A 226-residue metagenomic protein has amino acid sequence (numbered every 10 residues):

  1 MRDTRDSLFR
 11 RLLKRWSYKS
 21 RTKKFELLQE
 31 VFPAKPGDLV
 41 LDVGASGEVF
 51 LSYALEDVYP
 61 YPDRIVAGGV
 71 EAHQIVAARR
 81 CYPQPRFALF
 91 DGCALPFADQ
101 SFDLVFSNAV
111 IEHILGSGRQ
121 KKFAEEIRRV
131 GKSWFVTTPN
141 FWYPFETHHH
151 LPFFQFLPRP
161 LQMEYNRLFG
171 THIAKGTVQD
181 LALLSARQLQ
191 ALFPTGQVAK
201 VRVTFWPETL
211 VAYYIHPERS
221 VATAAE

Functional and structural regions predicted by a protein language model:
M1-P33: Class I SAM-dependent methyltransferase Rossmann-like catalytic core, especially the SAM/SAH-binding loop
R10-L12, L168-T177: Short glycine/proline- and acidic residue-enriched helix-loop micro-motifs that form flexible lids or anion-recognition
W16-K24, V70, L115, R119 (+1 more regions): Soluble or luminal CAZymes and related metallo-dependent hydrolases
F32, D38-Y143, I215-P217: Conserved SAM-binding loop
S133-M163: Conserved class I S-adenosyl-L-methionine
A174-G196: Short alpha-helix
G196-P207: Conserved S-adenosyl-L-methionine
P207-E226: C-terminal lobe and adjacent flexible extensions of AdoMet/dcAdoMet transferase-like proteins
